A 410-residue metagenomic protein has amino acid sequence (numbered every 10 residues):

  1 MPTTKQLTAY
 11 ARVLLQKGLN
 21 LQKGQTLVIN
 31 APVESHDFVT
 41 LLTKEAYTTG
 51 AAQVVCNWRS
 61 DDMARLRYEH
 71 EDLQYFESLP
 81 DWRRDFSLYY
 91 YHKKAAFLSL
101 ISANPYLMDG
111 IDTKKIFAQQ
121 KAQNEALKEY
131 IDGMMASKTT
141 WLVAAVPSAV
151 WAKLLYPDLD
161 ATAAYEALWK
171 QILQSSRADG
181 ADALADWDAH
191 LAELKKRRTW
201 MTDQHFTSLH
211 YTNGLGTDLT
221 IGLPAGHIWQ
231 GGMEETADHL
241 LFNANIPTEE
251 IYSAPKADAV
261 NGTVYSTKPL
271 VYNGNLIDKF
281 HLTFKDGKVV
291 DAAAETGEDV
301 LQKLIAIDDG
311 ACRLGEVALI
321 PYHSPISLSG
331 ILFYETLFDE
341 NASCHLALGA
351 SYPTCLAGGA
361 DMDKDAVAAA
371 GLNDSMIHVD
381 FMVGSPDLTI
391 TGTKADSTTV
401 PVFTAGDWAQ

Functional and structural regions predicted by a protein language model:
M1-N261, G392, T398-V400: Active-site bordering "gate/hinge" segments that shape substrate access to catalytic or cofactor-binding pockets
R12, T202-Q204, N273-N275, G310 (+2 more regions): Short solvent-exposed loop/turn micro-motifs enriched in small/polar/acidic residues
E34-S35, A103-P105, S148, G216 (+8 more regions): Short, glycine-/Ser/Thr-/acidic-enriched flexible segments
S208-Y211, F280-T283, P386-K394: Short polybasic amphipathic segments
I251-D309: Long, well-ordered mid-to-C-terminal structural blocks that present hydrophobic/aromatic surfaces
A259-N261, I277-K279, D286, C312-E316 (+4 more regions): Active-site lining segments that contact anionic ligands and/or coordinate catalytic metals
V289-A360: Dual-mode signal for accessory low-complexity, basic/Gly-rich regions
D365-Q410: Extended hydrophobic packing segments that form well-structured cores
